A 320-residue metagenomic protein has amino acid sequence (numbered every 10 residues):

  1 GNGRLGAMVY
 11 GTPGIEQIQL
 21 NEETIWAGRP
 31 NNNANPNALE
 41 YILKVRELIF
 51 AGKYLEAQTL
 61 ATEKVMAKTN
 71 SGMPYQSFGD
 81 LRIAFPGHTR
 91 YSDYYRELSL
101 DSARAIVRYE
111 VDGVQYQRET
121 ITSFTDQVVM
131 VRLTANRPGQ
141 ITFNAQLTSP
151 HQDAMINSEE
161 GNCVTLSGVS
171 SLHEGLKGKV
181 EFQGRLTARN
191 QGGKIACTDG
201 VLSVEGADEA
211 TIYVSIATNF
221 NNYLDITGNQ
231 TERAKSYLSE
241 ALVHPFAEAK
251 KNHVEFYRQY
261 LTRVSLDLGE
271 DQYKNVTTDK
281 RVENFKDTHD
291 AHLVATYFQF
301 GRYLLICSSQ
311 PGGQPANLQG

Functional and structural regions predicted by a protein language model:
G1-G320: Aromatic-residue-lined binding/catalytic grooves and analogous aromatic/hydrophobic interfacial grooves in multimeric
